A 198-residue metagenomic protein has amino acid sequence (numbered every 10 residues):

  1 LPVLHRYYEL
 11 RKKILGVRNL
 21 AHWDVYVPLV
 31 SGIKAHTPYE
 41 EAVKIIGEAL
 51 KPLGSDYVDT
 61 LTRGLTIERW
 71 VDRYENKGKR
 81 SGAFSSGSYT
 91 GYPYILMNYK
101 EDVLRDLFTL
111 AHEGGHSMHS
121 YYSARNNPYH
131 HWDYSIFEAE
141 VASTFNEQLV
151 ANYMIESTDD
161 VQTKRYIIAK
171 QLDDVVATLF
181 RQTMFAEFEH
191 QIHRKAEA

Functional and structural regions predicted by a protein language model:
L1-A198: Cation-handling catalytic/transport regions enriched in His/Asp/Glu
